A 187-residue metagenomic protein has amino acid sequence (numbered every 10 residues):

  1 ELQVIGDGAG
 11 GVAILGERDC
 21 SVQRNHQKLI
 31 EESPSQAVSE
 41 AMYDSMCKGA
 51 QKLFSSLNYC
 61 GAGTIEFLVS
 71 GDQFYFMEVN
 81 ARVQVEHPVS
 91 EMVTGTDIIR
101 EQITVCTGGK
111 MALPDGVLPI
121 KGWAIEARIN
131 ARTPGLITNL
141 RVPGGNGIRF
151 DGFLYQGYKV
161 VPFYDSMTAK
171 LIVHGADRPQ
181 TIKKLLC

Functional and structural regions predicted by a protein language model:
E1-C187: ATP-dependent carboxylate activation and anion-phosphoryl transfer catalytic cores that bind Mg-ATP to form
